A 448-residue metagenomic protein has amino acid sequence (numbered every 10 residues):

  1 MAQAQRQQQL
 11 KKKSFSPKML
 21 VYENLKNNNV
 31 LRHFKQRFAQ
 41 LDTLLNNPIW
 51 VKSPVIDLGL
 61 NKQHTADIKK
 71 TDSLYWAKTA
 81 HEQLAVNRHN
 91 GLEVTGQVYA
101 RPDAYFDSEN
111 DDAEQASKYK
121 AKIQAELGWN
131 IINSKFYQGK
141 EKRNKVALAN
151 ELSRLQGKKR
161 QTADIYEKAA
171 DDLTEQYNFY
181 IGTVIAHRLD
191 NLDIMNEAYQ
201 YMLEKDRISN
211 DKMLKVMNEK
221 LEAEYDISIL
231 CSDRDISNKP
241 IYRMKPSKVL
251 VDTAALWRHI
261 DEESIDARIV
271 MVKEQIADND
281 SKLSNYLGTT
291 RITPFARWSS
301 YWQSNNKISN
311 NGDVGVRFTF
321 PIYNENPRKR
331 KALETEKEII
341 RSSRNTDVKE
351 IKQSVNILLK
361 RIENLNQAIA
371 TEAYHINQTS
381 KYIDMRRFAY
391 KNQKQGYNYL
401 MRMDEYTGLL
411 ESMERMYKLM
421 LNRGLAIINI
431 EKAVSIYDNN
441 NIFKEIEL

Functional and structural regions predicted by a protein language model:
A2-L60, D233, K245-E263, L410-L448: Acidic, low-complexity, intrinsically disordered peripheral segments
L20, N27, D57-D67, T71 (+19 more regions): Amphipathic alpha-helical coiled-coil segments and their boundaries
V30-L58, Y99-Q156, L192-D193, E197-A198 (+5 more regions): A subset of solvent-exposed loop/turn segments in beta-rich extracellular surface proteins, enriched in glycine
T43-L74, Q83, Y105, K205-I208 (+5 more regions): Gram-negative and organellar
N61-I68, D72-G96, R101-K145, K158-T162 (+4 more regions): A glycine-/polar-enriched beta->alpha junction
K142, V146-A149, S153-S228, Q367-D438: Charged, solvent-exposed structural "stalk/scaffold" segments of large extracytoplasmic/peripheral assemblies
Q200-E204, I208-E325, I339: Acidic, serine/threonine- and glycine-rich low-complexity intrinsically disordered segments that serve as flexible
M271-S281, R297-L410: Intrinsically disordered, low-complexity segments enriched in Gly and acidic/Ser/Thr residues that form flexible
